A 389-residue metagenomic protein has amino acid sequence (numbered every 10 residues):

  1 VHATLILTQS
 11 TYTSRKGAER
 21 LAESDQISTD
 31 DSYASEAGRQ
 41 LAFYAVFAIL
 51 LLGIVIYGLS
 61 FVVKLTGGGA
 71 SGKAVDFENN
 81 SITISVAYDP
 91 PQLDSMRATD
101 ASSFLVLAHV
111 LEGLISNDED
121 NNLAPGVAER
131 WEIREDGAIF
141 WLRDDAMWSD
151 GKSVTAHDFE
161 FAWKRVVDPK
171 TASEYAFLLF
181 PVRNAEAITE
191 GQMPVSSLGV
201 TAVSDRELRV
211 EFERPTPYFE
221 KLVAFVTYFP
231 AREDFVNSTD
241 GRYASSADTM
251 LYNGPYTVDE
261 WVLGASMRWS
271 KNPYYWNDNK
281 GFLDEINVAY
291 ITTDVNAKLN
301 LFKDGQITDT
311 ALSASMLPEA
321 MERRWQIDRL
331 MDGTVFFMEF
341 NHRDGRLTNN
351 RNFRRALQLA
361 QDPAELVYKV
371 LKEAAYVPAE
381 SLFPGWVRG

Functional and structural regions predicted by a protein language model:
E78-Y88, G137-F140, F159-A162, L208-R209 (+3 more regions): Short, well-ordered beta-strand elements
S85-D136, K164, L251-Y252: N-terminal lobe/hinge region of extracytoplasmic solute-binding protein
V86-L105, V127, K152, F219-F229 (+3 more regions): A structural "hinge/loop" feature
R130-L178, R209, K298-L301, L347-N349: Aromatic- and charge-enriched surface segment that lines or borders ligand/interaction sites
E132, E160, T171-D234: Surface-exposed binding/hinge segments that line and control ligand-binding clefts or catalytic entry sites
A172, K280, A311-G389: Local pocket/hinge segments that shape ligand/substrate recognition
R206, E211-E285: Gly/Pro-rich hinge or "lid" segments in bacterial periplasmic/extracellular proteins
G241, S245-A247, Y274-A320, D332: Ligand-site clamp/hinge motif
